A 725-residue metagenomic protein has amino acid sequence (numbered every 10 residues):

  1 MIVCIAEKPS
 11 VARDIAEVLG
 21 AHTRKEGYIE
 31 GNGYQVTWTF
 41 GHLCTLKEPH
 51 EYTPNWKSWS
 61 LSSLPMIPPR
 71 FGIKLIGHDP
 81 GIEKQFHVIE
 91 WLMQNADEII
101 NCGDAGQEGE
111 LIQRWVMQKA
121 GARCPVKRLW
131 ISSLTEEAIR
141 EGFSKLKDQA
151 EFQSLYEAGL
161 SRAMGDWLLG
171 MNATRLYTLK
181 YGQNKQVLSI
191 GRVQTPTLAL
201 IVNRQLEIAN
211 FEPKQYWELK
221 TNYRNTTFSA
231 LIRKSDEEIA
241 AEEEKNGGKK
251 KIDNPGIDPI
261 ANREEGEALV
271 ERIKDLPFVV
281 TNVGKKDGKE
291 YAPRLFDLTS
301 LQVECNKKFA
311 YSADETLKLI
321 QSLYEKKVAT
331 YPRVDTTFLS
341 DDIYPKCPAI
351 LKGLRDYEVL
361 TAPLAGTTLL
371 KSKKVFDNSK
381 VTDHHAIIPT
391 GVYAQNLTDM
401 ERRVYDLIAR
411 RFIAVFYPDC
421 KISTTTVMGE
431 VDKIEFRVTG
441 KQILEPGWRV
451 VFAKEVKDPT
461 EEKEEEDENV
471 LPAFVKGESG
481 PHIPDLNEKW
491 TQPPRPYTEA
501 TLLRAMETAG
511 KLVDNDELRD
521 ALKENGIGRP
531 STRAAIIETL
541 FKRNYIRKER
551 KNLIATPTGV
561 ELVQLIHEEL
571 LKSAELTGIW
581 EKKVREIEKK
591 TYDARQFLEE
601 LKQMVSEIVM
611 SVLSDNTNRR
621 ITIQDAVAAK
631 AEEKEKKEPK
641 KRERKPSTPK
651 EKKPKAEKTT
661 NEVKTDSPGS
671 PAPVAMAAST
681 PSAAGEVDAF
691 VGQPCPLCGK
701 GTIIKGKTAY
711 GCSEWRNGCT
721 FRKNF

Functional and structural regions predicted by a protein language model:
M1-W167, M171, Y177, I257-I260 (+1 more regions): Intrinsically disordered, low-complexity regulatory segments
I2-V3, K119, T174, I208-N210 (+5 more regions): Basic, low-complexity terminal or inter-domain segments flanking catalytic cores
G72-I99, L200-I201, E304-C305, L407-I413 (+1 more regions): Phosphate-interacting basic helix/loop segments used at nucleotide- and nucleic-acid interfaces
D104, K308-S312: A conserved hydrophobic secondary-structure block that centers on an alpha-helix together with its immediately flanking
A150, G248-R294: Metal- or metallocofactor-binding catalytic centers and their adjacent structured scaffolds across diverse enzyme
K180-S189, I201-A261, K308: C-terminal helical "lid" subdomain and adjoining coupling/linker elements of P-loop NTPases
Q194: Conserved PLP-enzyme active-site core in the AAT-like
